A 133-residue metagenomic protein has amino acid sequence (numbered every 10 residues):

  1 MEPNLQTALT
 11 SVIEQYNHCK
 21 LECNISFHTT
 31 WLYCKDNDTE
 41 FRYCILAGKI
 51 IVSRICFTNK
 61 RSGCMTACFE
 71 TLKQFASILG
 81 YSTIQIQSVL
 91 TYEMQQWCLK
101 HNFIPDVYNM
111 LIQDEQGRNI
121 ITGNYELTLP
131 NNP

Functional and structural regions predicted by a protein language model:
M1-N24: Short amphipathic alpha-helix that is part of the acyltransferase structural core
N17-T39: Conserved beta-hairpin
L46-N59: Conserved acetyl-CoA binding element of GNAT-fold acetyltransferases
R61-Q74: Conserved acetyl-CoA-binding loop-helix of GNAT-fold acetyltransferases
A76-L90: Conserved GNAT acetyl-CoA-binding A-motif
Q87, I104-N124: Conserved catalytic-core motifs of GNAT/GCN5-like acyltransferases
Q96-L99: Conserved active-site tyrosine of GNAT-family acetyltransferases
